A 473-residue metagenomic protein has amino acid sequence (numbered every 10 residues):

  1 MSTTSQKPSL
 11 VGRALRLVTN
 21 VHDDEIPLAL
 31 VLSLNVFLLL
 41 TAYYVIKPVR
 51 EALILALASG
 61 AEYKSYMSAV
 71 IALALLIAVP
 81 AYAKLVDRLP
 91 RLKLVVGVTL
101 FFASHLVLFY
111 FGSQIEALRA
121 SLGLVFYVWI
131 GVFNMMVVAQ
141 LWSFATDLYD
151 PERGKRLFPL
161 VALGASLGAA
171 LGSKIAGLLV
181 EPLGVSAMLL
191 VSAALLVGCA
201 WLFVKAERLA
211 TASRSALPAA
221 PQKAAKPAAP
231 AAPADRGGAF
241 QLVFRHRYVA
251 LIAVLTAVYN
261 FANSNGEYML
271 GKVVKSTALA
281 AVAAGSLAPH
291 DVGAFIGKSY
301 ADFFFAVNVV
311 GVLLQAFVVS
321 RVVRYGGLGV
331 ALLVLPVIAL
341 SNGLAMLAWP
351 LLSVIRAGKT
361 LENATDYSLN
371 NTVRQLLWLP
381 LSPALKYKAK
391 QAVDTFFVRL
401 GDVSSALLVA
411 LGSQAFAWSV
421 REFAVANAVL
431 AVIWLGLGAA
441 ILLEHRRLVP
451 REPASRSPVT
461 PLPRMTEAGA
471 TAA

Functional and structural regions predicted by a protein language model:
M1-S33, A61, S65, V86-K93 (+8 more regions): Intracellular loop-helix junctions on the cytosolic face of multi-pass helical membrane proteins
L28-Y82, L122-V180, P230-L242, R247 (+3 more regions): Substrate-agnostic recognition of the 12-TM MFS/MFS-like secondary transporter fold
A72, T99-L106, A193-V197, N260 (+4 more regions): Residue-level recognition of pore/gate-forming positions within transmembrane alpha-helices of multi-pass
L73-V86, R91-E116: Low-complexity, highly charged intrinsically disordered N-terminal segments that act as targeting/localization
P80, V107-F111, A170, V197-K205 (+6 more regions): Membrane-embedded alpha-helical segments of multi-pass transporters/permeases
L89-L94, I175-L195, S286-D302, Y325-L333 (+1 more regions): A membrane-interface helix-boundary motif in multi-pass transporters
L100-R119, V319, L335-L351: C-terminal ends and interior cores of transmembrane alpha-helices in multi-pass membrane transporters/permeases
V330-L369: C-terminal transmembrane helical hairpin of 12-TM major facilitator-type secondary transporters
